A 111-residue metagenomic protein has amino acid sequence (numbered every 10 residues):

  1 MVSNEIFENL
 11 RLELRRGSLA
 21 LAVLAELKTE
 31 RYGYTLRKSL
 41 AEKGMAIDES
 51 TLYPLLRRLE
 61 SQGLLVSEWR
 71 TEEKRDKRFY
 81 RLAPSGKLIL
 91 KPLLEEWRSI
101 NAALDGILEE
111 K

Functional and structural regions predicted by a protein language model:
M1-L12: Short, Lys/Arg-enriched N-terminal segment that forms or immediately precedes the first helix of a structured domain
R11-T51: N-terminal helix-turn-helix DNA-binding core of bacterial DNA-binding proteins
T29-Y32, S61-Q62, G86: Short, charged/polar surface micro-motifs in flexible loops or helix N-caps
K38, E60-S61: Alpha-helical residues within the helix-turn-helix
Y53-R58: Short, hydrophobic-biased segments on the C-terminal half of alpha helices that form "recognition helices"
Q62-D76, R81: Beta-hairpin "wing" of winged helix-turn-helix
D76-L94: Basic, amphipathic "hinge/linker" alpha-helix immediately C-terminal to the N-terminal HTH DNA-binding motif
L88-K111: Amphipathic alpha-helical dimerization/coiled-coil segments that flank or bridge DNA-binding/regulatory modules
